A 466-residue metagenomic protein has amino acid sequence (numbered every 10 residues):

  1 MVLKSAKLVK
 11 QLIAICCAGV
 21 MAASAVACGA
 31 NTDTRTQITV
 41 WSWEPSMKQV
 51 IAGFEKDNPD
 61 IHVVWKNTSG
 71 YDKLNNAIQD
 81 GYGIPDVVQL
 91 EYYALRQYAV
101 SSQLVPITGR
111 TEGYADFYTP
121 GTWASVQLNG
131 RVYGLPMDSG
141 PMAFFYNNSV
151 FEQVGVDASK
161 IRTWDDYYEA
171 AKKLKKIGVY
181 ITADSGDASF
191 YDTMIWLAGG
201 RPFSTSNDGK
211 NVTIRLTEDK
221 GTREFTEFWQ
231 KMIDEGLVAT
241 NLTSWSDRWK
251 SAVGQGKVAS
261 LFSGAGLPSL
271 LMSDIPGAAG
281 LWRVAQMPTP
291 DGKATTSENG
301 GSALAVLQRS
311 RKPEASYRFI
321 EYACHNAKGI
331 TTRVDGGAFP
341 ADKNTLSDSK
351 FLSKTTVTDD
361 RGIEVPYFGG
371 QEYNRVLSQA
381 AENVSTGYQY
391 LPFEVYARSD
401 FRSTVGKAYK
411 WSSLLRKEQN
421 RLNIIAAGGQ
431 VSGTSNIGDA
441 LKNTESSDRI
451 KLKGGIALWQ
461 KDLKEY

Functional and structural regions predicted by a protein language model:
V2-Q97, R110-A115, D291, A327 (+3 more regions): Conserved N-terminal structural module of periplasmic/extracytoplasmic solute-binding proteins
N67-N75, Y93, R162-Y168, N241-G254: Short helix-initiation/N-cap motifs at beta->coil->alpha
A77-Q79, P85-D86, A115-V150, I181-D184 (+2 more regions): A structural signal for short loop-to-beta-strand junctions that line the ligand-binding cleft of periplasmic/secreted
Q79-L90, G178-Y180, Q255-G264: Alpha-to-beta junction loops
E91-A143, Y168, M194-W196, L281-Q286 (+1 more regions): Hinge/lid segment of periplasmic solute-binding proteins
Y133-M137, M142, D165-I214, G221 (+2 more regions): Extracytoplasmic/periplasmic solute-binding protein
A171, N211-T243, M287: Glycine-centered hinge/linker elements that transmit conformational signals in sensory and ligand-binding systems
L267-A278, G292-E298, V306-T404: C-terminal lobe and pocket-closing loops of periplasmic/extracytoplasmic Venus-flytrap solute-binding proteins
